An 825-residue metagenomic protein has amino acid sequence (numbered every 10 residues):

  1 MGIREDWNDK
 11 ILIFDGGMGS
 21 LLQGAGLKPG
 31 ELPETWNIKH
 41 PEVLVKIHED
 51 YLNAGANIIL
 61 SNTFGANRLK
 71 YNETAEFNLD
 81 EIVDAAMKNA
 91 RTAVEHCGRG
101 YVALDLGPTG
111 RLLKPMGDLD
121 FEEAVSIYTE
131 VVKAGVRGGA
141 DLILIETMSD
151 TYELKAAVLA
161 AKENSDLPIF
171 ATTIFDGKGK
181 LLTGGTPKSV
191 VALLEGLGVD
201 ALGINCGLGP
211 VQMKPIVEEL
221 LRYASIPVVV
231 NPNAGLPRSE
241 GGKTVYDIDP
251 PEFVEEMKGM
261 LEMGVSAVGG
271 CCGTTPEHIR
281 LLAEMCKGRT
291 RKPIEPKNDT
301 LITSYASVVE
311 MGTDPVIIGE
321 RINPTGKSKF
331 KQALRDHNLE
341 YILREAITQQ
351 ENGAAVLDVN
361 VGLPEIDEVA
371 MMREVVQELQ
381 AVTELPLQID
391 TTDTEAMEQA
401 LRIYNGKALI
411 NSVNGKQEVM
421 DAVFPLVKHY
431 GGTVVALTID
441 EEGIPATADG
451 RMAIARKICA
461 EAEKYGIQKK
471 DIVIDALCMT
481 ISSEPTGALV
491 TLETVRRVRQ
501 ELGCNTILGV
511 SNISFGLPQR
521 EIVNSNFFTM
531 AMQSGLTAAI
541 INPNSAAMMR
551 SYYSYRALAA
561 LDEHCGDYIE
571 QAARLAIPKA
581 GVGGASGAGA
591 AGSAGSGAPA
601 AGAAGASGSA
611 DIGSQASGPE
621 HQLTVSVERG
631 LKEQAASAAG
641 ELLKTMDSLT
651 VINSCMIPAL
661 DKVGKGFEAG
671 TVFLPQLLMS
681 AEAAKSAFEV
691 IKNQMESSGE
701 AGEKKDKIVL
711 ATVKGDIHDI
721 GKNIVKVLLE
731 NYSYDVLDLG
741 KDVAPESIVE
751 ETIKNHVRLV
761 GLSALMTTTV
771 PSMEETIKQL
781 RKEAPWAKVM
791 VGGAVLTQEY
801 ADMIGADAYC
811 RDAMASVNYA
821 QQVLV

Functional and structural regions predicted by a protein language model:
M1-D475, M479-V825: Domain-level signal for soluble alpha/beta catalytic cores
